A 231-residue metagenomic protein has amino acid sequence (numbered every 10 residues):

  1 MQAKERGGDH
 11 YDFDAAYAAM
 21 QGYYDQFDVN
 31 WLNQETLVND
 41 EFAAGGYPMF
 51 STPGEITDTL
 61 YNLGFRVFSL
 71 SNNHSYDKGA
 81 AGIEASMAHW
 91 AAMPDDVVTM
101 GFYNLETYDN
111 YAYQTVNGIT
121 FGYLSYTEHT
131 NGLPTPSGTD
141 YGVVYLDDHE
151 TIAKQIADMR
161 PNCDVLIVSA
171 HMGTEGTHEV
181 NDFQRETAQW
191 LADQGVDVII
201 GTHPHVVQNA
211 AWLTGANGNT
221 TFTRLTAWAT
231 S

Functional and structural regions predicted by a protein language model:
M1-S231: Acidic, metal/ion-coordinating pockets
